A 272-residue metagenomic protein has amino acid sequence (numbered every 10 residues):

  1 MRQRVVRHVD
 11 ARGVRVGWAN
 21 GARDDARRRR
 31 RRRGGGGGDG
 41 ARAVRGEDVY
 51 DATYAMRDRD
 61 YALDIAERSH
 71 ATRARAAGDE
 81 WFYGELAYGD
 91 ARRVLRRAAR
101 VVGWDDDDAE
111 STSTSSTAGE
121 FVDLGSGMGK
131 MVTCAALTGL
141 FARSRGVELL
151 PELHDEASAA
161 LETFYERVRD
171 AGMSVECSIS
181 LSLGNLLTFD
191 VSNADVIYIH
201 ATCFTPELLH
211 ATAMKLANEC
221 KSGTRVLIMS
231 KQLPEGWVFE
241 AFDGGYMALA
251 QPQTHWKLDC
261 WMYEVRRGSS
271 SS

Functional and structural regions predicted by a protein language model:
M1-A11, A26: N-terminal chloroplast transit peptides
V9, G13, G17-G21, G38-T117: S-adenosyl-L-methionine
T117-G127: Conserved class I S-adenosyl-L-methionine
G129-F141: Conserved SAM-binding loop of SAM-dependent methyltransferases across substrates and taxa, primarily the Class I
R143-E148: Conserved SAM-binding motif I beta-strand of class I
H154-V191: S-adenosyl-L-methionine
L187, S192-E207: A short SAM/SAH-binding and catalytic strip from SAM-dependent methyltransferases
T205-G268: C-terminal substrate-binding/active-site "lid" region of AdoMet-derived donor-dependent transferases
